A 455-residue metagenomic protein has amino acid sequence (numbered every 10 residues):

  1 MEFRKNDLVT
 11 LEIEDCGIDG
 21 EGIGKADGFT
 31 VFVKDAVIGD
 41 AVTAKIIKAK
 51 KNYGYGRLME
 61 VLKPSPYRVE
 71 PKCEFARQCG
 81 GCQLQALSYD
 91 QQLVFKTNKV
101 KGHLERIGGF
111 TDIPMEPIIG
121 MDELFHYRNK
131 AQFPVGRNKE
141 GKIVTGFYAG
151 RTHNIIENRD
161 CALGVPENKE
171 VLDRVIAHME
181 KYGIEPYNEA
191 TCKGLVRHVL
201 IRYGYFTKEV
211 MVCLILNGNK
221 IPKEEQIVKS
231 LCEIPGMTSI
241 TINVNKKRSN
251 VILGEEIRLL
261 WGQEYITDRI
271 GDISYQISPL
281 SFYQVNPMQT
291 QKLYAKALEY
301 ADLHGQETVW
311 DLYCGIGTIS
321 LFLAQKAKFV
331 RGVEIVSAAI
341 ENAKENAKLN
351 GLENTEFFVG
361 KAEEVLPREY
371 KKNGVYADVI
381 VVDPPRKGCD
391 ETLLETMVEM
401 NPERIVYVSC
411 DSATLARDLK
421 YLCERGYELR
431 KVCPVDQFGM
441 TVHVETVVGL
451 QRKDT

Functional and structural regions predicted by a protein language model:
M1-F75, E356-F357, E364: Terminal RNA-binding accessory module
E2-T10, I18, K223-I234, T238-T455: Rossmann-like S-adenosyl-L-methionine
G22-D27, G146-A149, C213-I215, A343: Short, acidic/hydrophobic/Gly-rich beta-strand patch recurrent on exposed beta strands that often constitutes part
G24, G39, C82, V199 (+3 more regions): Residue-level signal for inorganic ion chemistry
K45-A49, P134-N138, R202-F206, K453: Short beta-strand micro-motifs enriched in acidic
M59-P71, R77-P186, F206, I221: Extended interfacial segments that mediate partner engagement and assembly in macromolecular machines
E116-L124, E189-A190, R197-H198, R202 (+1 more regions): Short, solvent-exposed loop/turn elements at beta->coil junctions and helix N-caps that rim active or binding pockets
I201, K208-N217, S274-S278, V379: Short, aliphatic-rich beta-strand segments
